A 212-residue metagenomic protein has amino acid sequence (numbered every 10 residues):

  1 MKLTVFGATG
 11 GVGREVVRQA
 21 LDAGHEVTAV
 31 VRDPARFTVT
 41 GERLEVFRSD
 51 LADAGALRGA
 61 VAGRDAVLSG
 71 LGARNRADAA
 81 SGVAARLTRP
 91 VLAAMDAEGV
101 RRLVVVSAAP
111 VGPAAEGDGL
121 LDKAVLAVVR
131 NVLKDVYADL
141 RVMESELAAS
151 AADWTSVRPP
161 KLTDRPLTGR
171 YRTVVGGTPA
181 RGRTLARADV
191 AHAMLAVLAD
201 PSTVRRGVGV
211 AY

Functional and structural regions predicted by a protein language model:
L3-A23: N-terminal Rossmann NAD(P)H-binding glycine-rich loop of SDR-like oxidoreductase domains
T4, A35-P90, A94-A97, L198-S202: NAD(P)H-binding glycine-rich loop region in Rossmannoid oxidoreductase-like domains and their noncatalytic homologs
F6, V30, L68-L71, L103-A109 (+1 more regions): SDR active-site strand-loop-helix element
E26, R32-P34, D78, R89-D135 (+2 more regions): Conserved Rossmann-fold NAD(P)-dependent oxidoreductase catalytic core, especially the SDR/UDP-sugar
V83, D139, V157, L185-L195 (+1 more regions): Substrate-positioning beta->alpha
P113, G117, S150, P166-Y171 (+1 more regions): Glycine/proline-rich active-site loop of Rossmann-fold NAD(P)-dependent oxidoreductases
E144-P166: Conserved beta-loop-beta element that borders a ligand/cofactor-binding pocket
